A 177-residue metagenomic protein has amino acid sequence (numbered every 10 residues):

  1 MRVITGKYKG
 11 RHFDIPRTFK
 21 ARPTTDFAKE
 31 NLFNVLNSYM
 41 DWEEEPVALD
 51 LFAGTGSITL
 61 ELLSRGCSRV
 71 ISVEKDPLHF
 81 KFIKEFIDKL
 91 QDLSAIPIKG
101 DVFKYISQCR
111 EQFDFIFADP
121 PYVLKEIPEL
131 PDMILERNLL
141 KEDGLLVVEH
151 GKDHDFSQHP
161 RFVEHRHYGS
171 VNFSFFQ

Functional and structural regions predicted by a protein language model:
M1-Q177: Class I S-adenosyl-L-methionine-dependent methyltransferase catalytic core
